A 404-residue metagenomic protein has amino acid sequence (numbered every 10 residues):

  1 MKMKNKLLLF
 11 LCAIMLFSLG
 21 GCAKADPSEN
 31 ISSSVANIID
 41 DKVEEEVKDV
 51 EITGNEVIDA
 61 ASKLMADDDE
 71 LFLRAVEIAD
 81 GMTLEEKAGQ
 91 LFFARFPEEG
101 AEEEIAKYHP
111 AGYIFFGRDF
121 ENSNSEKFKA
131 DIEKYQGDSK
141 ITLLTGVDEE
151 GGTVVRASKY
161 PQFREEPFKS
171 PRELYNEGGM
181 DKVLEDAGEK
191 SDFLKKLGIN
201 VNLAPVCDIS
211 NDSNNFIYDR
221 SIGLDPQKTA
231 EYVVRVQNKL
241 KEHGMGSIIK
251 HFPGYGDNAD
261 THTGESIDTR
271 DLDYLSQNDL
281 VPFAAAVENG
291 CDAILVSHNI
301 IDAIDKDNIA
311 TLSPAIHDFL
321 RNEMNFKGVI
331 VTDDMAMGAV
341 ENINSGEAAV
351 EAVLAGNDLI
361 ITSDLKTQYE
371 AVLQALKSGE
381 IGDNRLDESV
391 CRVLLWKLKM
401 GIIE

Functional and structural regions predicted by a protein language model:
S18-G21: C-terminal motif of bacterial Sec signal peptides marking the signal peptidase cleavage site
A23-T145, E149-K159: N-terminal hydrophobic targeting/anchoring segments and the immediately downstream early-domain regions of hydrolases
A60-M65, A94-R95, F115-S123, K169-L184 (+7 more regions): Second-shell loop/turn segments in exported
T83, N124-K134, Q162, K228-R385 (+1 more regions): Second-shell residues forming the walls of enzyme active-site clefts
A88-F96, A111-F115, L143-E149, V201-P205 (+5 more regions): Hydrophobic faces of well-ordered beta-strands that scaffold small-molecule active sites in alpha/beta enzyme cores
F96-K107, V183-F193, S276-P282, I343-E351: Short, acidic/polar
A106-N122, L203, D212, V287-K306: Short acidic, glycine-rich surface-loop motifs adjacent to enzyme active sites
Q136-E166, D186-C207, T229-G254: Glycine-rich, aromatic-flanked loop segments that form ligand/cofactor-binding clefts across common enzyme folds
